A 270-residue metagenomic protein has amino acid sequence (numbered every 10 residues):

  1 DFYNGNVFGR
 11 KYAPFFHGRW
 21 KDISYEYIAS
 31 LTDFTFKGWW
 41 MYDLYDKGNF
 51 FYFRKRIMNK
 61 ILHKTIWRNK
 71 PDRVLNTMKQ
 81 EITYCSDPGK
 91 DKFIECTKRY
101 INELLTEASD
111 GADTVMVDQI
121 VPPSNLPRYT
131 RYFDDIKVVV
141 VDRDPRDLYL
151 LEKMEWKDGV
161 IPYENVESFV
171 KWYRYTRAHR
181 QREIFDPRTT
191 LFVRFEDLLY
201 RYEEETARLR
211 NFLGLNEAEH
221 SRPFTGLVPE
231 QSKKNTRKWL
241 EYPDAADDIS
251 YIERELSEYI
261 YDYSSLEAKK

Functional and structural regions predicted by a protein language model:
D1-M116: PAPS-dependent sulfation machinery
F2, T83, R99, R128 (+4 more regions): Intrinsically disordered, low-complexity N-terminal regions enriched in serine/proline/glycine with scattered basic
V7, F16, A29-L31, D46-N49 (+12 more regions): Generic alpha-helical secondary structure signal
R10, I28, T32, R56 (+6 more regions): Generic hydrophobic/packing signal
R68-R73, R146, P223-P229: Short, compositionally biased low-complexity segments
D91-G111, I120-R128, Y132-L215: PAPS-dependent sulfotransferase catalytic domain
K92, K153-W156, I161, R180-R188 (+1 more regions): PAPS-dependent sulfotransferases, especially Golgi type II membrane carbohydrate sulfotransferases
